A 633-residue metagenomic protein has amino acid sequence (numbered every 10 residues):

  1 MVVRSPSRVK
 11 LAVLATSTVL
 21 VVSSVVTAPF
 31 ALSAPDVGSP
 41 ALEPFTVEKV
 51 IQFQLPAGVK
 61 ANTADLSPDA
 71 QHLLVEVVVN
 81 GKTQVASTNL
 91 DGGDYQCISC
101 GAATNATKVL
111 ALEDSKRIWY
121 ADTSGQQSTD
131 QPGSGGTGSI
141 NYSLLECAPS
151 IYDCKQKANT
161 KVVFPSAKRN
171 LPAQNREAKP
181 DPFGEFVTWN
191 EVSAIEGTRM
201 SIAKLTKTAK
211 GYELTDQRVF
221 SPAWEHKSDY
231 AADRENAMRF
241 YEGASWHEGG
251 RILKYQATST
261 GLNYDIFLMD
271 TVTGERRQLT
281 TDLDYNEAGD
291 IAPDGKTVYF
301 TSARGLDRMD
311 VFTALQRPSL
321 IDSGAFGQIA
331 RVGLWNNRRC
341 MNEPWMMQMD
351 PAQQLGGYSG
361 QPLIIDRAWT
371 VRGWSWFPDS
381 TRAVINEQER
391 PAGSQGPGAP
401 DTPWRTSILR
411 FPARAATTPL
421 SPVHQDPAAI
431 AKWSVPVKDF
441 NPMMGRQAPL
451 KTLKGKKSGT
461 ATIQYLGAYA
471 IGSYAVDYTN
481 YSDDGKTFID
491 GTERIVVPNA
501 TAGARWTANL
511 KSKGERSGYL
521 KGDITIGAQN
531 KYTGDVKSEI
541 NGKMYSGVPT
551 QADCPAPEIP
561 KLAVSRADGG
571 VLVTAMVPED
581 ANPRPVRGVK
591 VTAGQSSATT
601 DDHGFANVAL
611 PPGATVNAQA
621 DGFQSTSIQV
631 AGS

Functional and structural regions predicted by a protein language model:
M1-S33: Secretory targeting and sorting signals
P35-E558: Sequence signature of WD/YWTD-type beta-propeller architectures
A556-L572: Beta-strand-rich domain onsets/edges
E558-I559, N617-V630: A short, solvent-exposed loop/turn motif at the edges and junctions of modular extracellular/periplasmic domains
G570-L572, N582-G594: Short, ordered, surface-exposed loop/turn motifs in non-cytosolic proteins
V573-V577: Aromatic/hydrophobic beta-strand junction motif of beta-rich domains
S596-F605: Short, acidic Ser/Thr/Gly-rich low-complexity loop/linker segments typical of extracellular and cell-surface proteins
N607-T615: Short Pro-Gly-centered beta-turn/loop motif in secreted/extracellular proteins
